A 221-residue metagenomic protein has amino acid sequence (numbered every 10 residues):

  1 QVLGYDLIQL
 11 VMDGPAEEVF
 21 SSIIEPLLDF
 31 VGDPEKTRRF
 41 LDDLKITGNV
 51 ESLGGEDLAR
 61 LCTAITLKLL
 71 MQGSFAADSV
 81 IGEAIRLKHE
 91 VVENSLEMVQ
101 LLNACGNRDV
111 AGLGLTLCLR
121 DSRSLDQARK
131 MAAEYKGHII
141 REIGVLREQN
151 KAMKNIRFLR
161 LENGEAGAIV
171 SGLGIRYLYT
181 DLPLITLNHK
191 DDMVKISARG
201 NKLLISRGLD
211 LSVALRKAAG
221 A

Functional and structural regions predicted by a protein language model:
Q1-L117, R123-A133, G137-I140, K154-A221: Glycine-rich, acidic loop segments that terminate in or are immediately followed by a histidine
E142, L146: Oxyanion-binding "anion nests"
N150-A152: Nucleotide phosphate-binding/pyrophosphate-handling subdomain across enzymes that bind or process nucleotide phosphates
